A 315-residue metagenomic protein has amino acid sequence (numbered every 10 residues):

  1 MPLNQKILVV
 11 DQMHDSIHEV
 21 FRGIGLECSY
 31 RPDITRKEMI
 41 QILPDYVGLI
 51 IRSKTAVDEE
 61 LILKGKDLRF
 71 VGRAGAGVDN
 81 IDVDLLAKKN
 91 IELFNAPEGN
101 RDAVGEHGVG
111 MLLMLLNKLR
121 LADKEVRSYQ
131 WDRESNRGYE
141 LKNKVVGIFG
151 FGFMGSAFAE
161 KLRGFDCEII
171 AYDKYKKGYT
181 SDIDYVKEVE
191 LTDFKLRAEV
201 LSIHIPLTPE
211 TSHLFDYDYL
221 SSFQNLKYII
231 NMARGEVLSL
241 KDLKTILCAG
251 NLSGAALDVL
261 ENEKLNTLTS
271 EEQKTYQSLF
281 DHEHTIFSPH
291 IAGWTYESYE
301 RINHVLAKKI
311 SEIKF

Functional and structural regions predicted by a protein language model:
M1-F94, L196, D216-S221: An N-terminal-biased, well-structured beta-alpha scaffold segment characteristic of Rossmann-like dinucleotide-binding
G23-I24, E134-N225: Rossmann-like dinucleotide/phosphate-binding beta-alpha-beta segment
L26, I91, V186, H284-I286: Short, conserved active-site loop motifs that form the nucleotide-linked donor/cofactor pocket
K54, A76, E199, I205-L207 (+2 more regions): Short glycine-/small-residue-rich Rossmann-like dinucleotide-binding loops
A56, G77-N80, G99-N100, V145 (+2 more regions): Residue-level detector of alpha-helix initiation sites
I62, K66-R69, I81-L93, I203 (+1 more regions): Beta-strand-loop-alpha-helix segment that lines the small-molecule cofactor/substrate pocket of alpha/beta enzymes
I91, P97-V145, A157-E160, G164: Phosphate-binding beta-alpha-beta segment of Rossmann-like dinucleotide-binding domains, i.e., the NAD(P)
L226, M232-F315: Rossmann-like dinucleotide-binding domain for NAD(H)/NADP(H)
